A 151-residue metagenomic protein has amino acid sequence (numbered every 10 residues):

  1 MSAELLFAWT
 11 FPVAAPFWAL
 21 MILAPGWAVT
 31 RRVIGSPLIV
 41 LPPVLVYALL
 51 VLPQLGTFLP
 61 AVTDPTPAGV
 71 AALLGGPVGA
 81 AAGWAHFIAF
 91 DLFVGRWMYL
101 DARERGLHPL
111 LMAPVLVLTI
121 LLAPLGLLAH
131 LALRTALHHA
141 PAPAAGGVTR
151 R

Functional and structural regions predicted by a protein language model:
M1-S2, A68-A82: Short aromatic-rich membrane-water interface segments that cap or initiate transmembrane helices in multi-pass membrane
E4-A14, A81-A85: Structural signature of hydrophobic alpha-helical transmembrane segments
W9-R31: N-terminal signal-anchor/start-transfer transmembrane helix
P16, L92-R96: Alpha-helical transmembrane segments of polytopic integral membrane proteins, especially the permease/helical cores
A28-L49: Loop-to-helix transition at the N-terminal end of transmembrane alpha-helices
V51-V62: Transmembrane alpha-helix boundary signature
A113-A136: Hydrophobic, aromatic-rich membrane-embedded alpha-helical segments
